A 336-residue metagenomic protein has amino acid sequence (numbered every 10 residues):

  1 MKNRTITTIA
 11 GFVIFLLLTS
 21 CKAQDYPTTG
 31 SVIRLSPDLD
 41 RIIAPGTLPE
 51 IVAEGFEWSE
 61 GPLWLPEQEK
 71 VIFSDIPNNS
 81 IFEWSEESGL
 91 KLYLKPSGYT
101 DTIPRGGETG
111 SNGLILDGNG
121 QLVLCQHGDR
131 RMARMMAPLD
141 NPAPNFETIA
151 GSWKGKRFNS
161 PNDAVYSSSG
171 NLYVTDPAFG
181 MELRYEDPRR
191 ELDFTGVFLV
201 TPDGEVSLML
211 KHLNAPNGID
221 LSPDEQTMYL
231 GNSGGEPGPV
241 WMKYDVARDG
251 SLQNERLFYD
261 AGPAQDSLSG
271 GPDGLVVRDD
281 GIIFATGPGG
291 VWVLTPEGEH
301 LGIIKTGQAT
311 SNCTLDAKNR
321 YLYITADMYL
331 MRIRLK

Functional and structural regions predicted by a protein language model:
M1-D25: Bacterial Sec-dependent N-terminal signal peptides
C21-K336: Sequence-structural signature of mature extracellular/luminal beta-sheet repeat domains, prominently beta-propellers
